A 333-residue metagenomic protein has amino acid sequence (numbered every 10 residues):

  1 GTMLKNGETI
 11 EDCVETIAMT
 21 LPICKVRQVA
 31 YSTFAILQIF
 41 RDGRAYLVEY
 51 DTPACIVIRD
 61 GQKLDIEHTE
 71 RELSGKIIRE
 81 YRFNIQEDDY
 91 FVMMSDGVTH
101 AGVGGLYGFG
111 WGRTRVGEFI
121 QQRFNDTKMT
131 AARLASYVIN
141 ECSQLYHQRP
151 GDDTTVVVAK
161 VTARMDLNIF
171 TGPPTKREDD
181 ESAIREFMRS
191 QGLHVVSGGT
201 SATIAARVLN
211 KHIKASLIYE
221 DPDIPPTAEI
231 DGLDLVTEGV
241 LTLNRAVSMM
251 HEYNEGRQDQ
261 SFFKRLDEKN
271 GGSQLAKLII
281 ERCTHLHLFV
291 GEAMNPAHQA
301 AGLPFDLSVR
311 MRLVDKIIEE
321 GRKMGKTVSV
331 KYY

Functional and structural regions predicted by a protein language model:
G1-G61, I78, A132-A159: Catalytic core of PPM/PP2C metal-dependent serine/threonine phosphatase domains
G1-N6, F91-S136, E141, P296-Q299 (+1 more regions): Active-site-proximal, acidic helix/loop segment immediately C-terminal to a metal-coordinating Asp/Glu
A18-C24, P53-R82, V236-T242, S248 (+2 more regions): PP2C/PPM family metal-dependent serine/threonine protein phosphatase catalytic domain, recognizing the conserved
F34, G43, A54-L73, I77-I85 (+4 more regions): Small-residue (GG/TT-enriched) beta-loop-alpha framework at ligand/catalytic clefts
G43-Y50, I58-G61, V103-L106, N168-I169 (+2 more regions): Short acidic, glycine/serine/threonine-rich loops at helix termini
E49-Y50, N84-Y107, A159, G198-T200 (+1 more regions): Conserved beta-strand-loop-short alpha-helix elements that form and flank the Mn2+/Mg2+-coordinating active site
K76-E80, N140-L145, D180-E181, G271-L275: Glycine-rich, charged/polar anion/phosphate-binding loops that engage phosphate groups from diverse ligands
S136, A163-L193, A202, A206-Y333: Non-transmembrane, aqueous-exposed alpha-helical and coiled segments at domain scale
